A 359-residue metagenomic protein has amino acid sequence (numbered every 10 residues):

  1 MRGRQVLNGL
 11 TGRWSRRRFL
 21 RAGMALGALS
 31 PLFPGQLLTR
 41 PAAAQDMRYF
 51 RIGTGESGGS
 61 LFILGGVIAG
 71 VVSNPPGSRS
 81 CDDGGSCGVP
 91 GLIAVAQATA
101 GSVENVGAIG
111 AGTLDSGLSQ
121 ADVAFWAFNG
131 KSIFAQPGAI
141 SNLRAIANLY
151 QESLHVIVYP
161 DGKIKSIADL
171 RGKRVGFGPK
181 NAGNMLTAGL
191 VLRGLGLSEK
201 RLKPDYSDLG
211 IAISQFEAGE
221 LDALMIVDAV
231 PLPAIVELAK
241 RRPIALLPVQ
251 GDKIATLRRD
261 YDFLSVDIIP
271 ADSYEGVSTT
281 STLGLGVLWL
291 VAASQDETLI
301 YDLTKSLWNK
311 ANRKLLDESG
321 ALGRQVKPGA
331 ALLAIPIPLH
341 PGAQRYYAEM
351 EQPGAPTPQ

Functional and structural regions predicted by a protein language model:
M1-R18, A22-Q36, R40-A43: N-terminal secretory signal peptides
Y49-G84, E152-A218, R313, G329-G342: Bilobed "Venus flytrap"/periplasmic-binding protein-like clamshell domains and structurally analogous long
I63, V67, S73-I109, E275-V277: Extracytoplasmic small-molecule ligand-binding "clamshell" domains of the periplasmic binding protein/Venus flytrap
A96-I146: N-terminal segment of the mature folded domain
A121-V123, S132, S198-Q295: Pocket-lining segment of extracytoplasmic ligand-binding domains
A135-L149, L154, D272-S281: A structural signal for short loop-to-beta-strand junctions that line the ligand-binding cleft of periplasmic/secreted
K173-L190, D262-L332: Ligand-binding clefts/hinges and TM-proximal coupling segments of bilobed small-molecule sensing domains
S207, I211, D228-A239, I244-L246 (+1 more regions): An extracytoplasmic/periplasmic, membrane-proximal ligand-sensing/linker region
